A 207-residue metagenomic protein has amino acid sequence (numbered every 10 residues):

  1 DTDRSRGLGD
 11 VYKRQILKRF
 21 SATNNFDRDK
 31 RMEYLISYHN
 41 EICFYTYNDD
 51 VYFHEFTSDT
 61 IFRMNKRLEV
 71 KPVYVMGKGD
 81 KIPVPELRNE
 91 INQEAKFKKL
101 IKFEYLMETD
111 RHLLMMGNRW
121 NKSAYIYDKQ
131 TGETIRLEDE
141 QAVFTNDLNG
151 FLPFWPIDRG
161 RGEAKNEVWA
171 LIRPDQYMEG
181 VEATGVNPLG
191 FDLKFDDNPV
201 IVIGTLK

Functional and structural regions predicted by a protein language model:
D1-Y12: Single conserved hydrophobic/aromatic residue that forms the stacking wall/gate of nucleotide- or nucleobase-binding
R6, I42-F62, I101-W120, G150-E179 (+1 more regions): Short beta-strand elements that form the blades of beta-propeller/WD-repeat-like and other beta-sheet-rich scaffold
D10-R14, A124-E133, D196-T205: Beta-propeller blade signature
R14-L68: Loop-centered beta-sheet repeat module
M64-V73, T134, L206-K207: Short loop/turn segments immediately following beta-strands, especially the blade-tip and inter-blade linker loops
V73-F97, T131-A164, M178: Conserved blade-ending motifs and adjacent loop-strand segments that build the rim/top face of beta-propeller domains
F97-D147: Internal helical hairpin/lid segments
L171-L206: C-terminal functional modules
